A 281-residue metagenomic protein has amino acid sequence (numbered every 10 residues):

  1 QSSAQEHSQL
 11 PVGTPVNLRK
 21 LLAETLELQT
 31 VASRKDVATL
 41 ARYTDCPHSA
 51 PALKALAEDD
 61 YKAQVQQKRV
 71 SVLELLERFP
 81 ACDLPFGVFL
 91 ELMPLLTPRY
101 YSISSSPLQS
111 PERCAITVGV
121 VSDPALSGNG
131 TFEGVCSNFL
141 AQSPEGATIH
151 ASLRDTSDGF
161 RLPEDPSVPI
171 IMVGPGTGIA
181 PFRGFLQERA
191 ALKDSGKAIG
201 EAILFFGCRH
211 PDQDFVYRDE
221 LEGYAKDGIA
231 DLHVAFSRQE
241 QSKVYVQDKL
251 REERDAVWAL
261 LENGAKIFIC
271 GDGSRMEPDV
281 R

Functional and structural regions predicted by a protein language model:
Q1-R281: FNR-like FAD-binding dehydrogenase module
